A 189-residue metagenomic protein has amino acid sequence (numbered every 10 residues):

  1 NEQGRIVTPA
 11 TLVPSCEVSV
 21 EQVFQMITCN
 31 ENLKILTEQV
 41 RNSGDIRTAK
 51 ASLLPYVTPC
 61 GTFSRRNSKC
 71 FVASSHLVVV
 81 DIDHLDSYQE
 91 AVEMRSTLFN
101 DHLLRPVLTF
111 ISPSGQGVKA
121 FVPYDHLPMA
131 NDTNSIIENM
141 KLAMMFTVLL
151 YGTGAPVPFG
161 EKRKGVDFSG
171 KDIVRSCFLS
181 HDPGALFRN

Functional and structural regions predicted by a protein language model:
N1-Q116, Y124-A143: Signature for HUH/AEP ssDNA processing cores
Q22-T28, H126-L127, G152-N189: Catalytic "initiation/cleavage/transfer" segments centered on a nucleophilic residue and adjacent nucleic-acid-engaging
